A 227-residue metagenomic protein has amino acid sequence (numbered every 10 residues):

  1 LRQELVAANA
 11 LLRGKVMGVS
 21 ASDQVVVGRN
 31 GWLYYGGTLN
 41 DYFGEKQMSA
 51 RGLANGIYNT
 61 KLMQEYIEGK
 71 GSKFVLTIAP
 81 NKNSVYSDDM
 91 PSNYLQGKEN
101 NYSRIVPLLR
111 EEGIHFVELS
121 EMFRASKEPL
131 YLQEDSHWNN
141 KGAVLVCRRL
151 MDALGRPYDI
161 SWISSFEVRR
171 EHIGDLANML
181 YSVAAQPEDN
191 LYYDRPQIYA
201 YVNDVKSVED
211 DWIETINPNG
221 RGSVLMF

Functional and structural regions predicted by a protein language model:
L1-F227: Extracellular glycan-modifying ectodomains
